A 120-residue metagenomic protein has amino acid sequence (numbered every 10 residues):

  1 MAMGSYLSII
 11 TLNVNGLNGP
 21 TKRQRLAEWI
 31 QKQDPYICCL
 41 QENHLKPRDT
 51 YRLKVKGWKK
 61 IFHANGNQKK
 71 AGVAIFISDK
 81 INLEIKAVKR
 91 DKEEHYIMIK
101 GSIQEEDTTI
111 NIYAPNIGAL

Functional and structural regions predicted by a protein language model:
M1-L120: A shared catalytic/ligand-binding motif for oxyanion handling
